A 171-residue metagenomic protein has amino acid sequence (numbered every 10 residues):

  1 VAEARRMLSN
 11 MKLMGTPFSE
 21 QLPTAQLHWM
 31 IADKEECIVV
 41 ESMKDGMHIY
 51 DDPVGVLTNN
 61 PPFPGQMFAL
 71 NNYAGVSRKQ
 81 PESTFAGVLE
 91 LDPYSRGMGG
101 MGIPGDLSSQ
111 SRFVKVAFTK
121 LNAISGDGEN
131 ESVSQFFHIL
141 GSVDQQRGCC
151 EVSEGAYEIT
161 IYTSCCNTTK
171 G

Functional and structural regions predicted by a protein language model:
V1-D52: Structured, non-membrane catalytic/scaffold regions adjacent to prosthetic-group chemistry
T16-F18, T24-A25, D33-E36, L57-G171: C-terminus-biased signal that marks the final domain/tail of proteins
